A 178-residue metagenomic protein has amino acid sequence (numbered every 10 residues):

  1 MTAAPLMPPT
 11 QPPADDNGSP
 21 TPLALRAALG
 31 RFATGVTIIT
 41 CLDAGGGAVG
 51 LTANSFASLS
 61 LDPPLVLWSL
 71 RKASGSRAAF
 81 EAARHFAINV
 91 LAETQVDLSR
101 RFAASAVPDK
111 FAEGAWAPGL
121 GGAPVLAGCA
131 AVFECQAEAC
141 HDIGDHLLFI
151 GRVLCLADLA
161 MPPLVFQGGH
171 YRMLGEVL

Functional and structural regions predicted by a protein language model:
T2-L178: Basic, polyanion-binding surface patches
